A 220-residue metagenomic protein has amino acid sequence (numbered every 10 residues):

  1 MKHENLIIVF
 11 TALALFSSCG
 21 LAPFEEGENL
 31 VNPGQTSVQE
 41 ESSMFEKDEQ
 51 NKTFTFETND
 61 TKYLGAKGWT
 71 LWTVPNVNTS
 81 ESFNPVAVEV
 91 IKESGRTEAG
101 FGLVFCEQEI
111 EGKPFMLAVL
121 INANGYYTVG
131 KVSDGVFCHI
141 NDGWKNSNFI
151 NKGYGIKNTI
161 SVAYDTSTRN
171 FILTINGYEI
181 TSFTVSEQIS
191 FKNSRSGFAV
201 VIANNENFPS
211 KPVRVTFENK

Functional and structural regions predicted by a protein language model:
M1-N5: Positively charged n-region of N-terminal signal peptides that target proteins for export
I8-S17: Bacterial N-terminal signal peptides
C19-P85, I91-E93, I150: Low-complexity, Ser/Thr/Pro/Gly-rich disordered linker/stalk regions
T61-S133: Secretory/extracellular carbohydrate-interaction modules and structurally similar beta-sandwich "look-alikes"
G95, E187-K220: Ligand-recognition surfaces built from glycine- and aromatic
S133-S161: Short, aromatic/His-centered strand-loop micro-motif at the edge of beta-sheets
I156-I172: Localized edge beta-strand/strand-to-loop motifs within extracellular or lumenal beta-rich domains
T174-Y178: Short strand-turn-strand beta-turns centered on an Asx-Gly dipeptide
